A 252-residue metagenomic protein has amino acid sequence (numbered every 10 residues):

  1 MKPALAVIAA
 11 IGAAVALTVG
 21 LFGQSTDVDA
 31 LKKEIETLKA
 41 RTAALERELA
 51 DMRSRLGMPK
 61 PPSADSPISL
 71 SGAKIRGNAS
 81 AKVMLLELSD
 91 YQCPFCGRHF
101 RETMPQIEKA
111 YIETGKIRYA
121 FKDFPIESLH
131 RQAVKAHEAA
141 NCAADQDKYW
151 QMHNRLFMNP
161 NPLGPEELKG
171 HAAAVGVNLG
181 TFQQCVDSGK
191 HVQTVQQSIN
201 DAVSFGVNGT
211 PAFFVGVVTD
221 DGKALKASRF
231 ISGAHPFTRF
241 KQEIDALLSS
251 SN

Functional and structural regions predicted by a protein language model:
K2-I8, A16, G20, Q24-K39 (+1 more regions): C-terminal cap of thioredoxin/glutaredoxin-like
Q24-D65: Long, leucine- and charge-enriched amphipathic alpha-helices that form heptad-repeat coiled-coil/leucine-zipper-like
P67-V83: A short beta-strand-turn-helix
I75-N78, K109, F205: Short secondary-structure boundary/capping segments
N78-S80, L88, T114, V207-N208: A generic fold-level signal
A81, Y91-A173, A246-L247: Structural alpha/beta surface segment adjacent to cysteine/selenocysteine redox centers across thiol/disulfide enzymes
M84-E87, R118-F121, A212-F214: Structural recognition of the beta-strand scaffold that forms the well-ordered cores of secreted hydrolase catalytic
L85, C93, F182: Residue-level signature of catalytic and energy-coupling elements of molecular machines, predominantly ATP/GTP-dependent
